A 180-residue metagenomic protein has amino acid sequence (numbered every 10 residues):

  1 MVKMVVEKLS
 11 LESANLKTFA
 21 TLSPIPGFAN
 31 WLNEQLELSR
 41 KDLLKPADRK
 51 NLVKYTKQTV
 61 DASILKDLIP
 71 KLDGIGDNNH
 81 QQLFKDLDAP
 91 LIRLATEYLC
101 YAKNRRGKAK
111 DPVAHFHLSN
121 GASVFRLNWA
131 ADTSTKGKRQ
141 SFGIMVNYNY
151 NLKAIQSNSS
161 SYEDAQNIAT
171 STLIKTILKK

Functional and structural regions predicted by a protein language model:
K3-K180: Extended, composition-driven regions rather than compact fold-specific motifs
